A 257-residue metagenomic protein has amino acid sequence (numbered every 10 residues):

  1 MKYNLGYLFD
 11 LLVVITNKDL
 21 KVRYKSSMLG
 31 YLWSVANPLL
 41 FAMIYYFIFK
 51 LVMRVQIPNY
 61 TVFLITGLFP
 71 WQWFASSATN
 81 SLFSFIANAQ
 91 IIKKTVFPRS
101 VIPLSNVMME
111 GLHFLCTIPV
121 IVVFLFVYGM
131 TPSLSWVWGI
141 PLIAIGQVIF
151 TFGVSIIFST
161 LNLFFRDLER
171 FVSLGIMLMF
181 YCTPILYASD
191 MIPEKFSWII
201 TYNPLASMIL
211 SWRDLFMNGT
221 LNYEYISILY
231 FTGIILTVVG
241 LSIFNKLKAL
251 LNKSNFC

Functional and structural regions predicted by a protein language model:
M1-C257: Hydrophobic transmembrane alpha-helices and immediately adjacent juxtamembrane helices of multi-pass inner-membrane
